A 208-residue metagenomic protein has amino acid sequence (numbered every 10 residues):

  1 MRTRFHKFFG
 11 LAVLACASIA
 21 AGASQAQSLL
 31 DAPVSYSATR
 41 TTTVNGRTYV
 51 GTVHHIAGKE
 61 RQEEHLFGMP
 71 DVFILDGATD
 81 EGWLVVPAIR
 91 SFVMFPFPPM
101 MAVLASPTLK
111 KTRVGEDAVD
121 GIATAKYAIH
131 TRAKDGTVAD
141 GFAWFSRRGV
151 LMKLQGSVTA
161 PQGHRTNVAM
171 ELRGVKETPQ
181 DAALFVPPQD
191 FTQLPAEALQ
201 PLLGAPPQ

Functional and structural regions predicted by a protein language model:
M1-A12: Bacterial N-terminal signal peptides that target proteins for export
G10-A20: Bacterial N-terminal signal peptides
Q25-S37, T41-T43, R47, G77-V138 (+4 more regions): Flexible, processing/modification-adjacent segments and terminal tails in exported/periplasmic/extracellular proteins
T48-L104, L151, S157-G174: An acidic-aromatic
H65-F67, D71-F73, A123-F191: Gly/Pro-enriched, hydrophobic low-complexity segments that function as extracytoplasmic propeptides/linkers
A196-L202: Long terminal segments
